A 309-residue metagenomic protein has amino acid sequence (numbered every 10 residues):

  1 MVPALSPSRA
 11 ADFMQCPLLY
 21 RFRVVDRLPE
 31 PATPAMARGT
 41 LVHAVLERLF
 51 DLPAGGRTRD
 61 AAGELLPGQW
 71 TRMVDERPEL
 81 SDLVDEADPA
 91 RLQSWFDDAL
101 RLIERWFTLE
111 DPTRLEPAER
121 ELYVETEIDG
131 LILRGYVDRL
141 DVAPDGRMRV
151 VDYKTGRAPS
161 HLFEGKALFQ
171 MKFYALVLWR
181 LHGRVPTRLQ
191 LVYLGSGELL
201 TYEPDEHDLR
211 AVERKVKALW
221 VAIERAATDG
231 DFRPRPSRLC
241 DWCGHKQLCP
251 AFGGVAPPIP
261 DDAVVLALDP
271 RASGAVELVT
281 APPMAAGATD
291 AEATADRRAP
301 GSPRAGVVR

Functional and structural regions predicted by a protein language model:
M1-R48, G306-R309: Charged, glycine-rich intrinsically disordered N-terminal tails and low-complexity linkers that flank
A4, D145, V177-R309: Metal-dependent nuclease catalytic regions and adjoining charged, substrate-binding loops involved in nucleic-acid end
M14-F22, P144-D152, K217: Active-site-adjacent bridging/hinge elements
D26-A35, D51-R57, S160-H161, D229-F232: Short, polar/flexible loop-turn hinges at active-site or ligand-entry regions and domain interfaces
P34, R38, V42, W95 (+2 more regions): Hydrophobic (often cysteine-bearing) scaffold residues that line and stabilize catalytic clefts of nucleotide/cofactor
L41-L52, A222-A226: Solvent-exposed, amphipathic alpha-helical segments
V45-R120, R298: A non-catalytic, helix-rich entry segment at domain boundaries
L122-R214: Mg2+/Mn2+-dependent nuclease catalytic core
